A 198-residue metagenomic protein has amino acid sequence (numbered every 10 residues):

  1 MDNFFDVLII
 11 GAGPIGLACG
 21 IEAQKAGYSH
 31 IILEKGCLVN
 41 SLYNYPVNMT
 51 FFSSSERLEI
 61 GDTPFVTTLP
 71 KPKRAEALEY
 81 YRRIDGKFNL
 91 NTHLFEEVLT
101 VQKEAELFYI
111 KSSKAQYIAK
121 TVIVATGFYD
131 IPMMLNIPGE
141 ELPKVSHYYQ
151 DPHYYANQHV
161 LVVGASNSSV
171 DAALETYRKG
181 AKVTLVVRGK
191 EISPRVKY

Functional and structural regions predicted by a protein language model:
M1-F4, I9-S29, L33, Y148-E191: Rossmann-like dinucleotide/flavin-binding elements
M1-I10, K25, N40, N44 (+1 more regions): FAD-binding core/adjacent interface of flavoenzyme oxidoreductases
C19, K103, M133-L135, A172-A173 (+1 more regions): Short glycine-/acidic-enriched loop or helix-start segments at secondary-structure transitions that form or flank
S29, Y43-L78: Glycine-rich active-site loop/strand segments that organize a redox cofactor
G36-L38, Y129, G189: Short beta-to-alpha linker loops that shape the active-site pocket of alpha/beta-hydrolase fold enzymes
V39-Y43, F51, I192-V196: A short beta-to-alpha transition loop/helix N-cap that caps and shapes the active-site region
V47-M49, Y129, N167: Short glycine-enriched loops at secondary-structure junctions
